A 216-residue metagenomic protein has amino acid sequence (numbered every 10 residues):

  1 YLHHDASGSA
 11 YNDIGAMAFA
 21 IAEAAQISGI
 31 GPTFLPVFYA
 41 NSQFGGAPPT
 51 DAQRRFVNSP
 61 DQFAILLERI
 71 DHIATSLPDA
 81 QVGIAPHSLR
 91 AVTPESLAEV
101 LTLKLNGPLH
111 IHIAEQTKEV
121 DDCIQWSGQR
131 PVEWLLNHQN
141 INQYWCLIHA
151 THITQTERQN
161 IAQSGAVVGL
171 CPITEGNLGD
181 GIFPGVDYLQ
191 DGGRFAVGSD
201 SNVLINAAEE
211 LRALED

Functional and structural regions predicted by a protein language model:
L2-I148: Metal-coordinating catalytic core of metallo-dependent amide/deamination hydrolases
L101-P108, N140-Q143, N160-G169, Q190-F195: Glycine-enriched alpha-helix->loop->beta-strand junction motifs that scaffold or abut catalytic
E115, P172-N177, D200-V203: Short, acidic/turn-prone active-site loops that include or flank metal/cofactor- and phosphate-binding residues
V120, N177-F183, N206-A208: Short, charged, surface-exposed secondary-structure boundary motifs
N137-Y144, V186-D216: His/Asp/Glu-enriched, well-ordered alpha-helical/loop segment that forms or immediately abuts the divalent-metal
L147-A150, G169-C171, A196-S199: Active-site neighborhood of phospho(di)ester-bond hydrolases with catalytic His/Asp-centered motifs
I153, Q159-G165, C171-N177: Long hydrophobic segments that form regular secondary structure
